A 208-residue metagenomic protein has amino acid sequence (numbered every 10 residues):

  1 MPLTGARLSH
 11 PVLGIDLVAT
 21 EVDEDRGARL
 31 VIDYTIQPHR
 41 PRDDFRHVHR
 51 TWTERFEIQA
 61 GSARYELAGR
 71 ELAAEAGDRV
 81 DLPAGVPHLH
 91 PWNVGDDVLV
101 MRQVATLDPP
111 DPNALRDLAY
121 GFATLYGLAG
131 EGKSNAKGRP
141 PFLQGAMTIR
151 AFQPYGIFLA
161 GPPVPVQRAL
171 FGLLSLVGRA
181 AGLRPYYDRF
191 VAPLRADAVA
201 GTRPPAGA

Functional and structural regions predicted by a protein language model:
P2, I15-A19, A74: Extended, charge- and Ser/Thr-rich helical segments
L8, D23-D25, R55, A68-V86: Short acidic-glycine-tyrosine-enriched beta hairpin
S9-R46, W52: A short glycine-rich, His/Asp/Glu-containing loop-to-beta-strand
L13, E66-A68: Short strand-coil-strand connectors
T51-A63: Glycine- and acidic-residue-biased ligand/ion/polar-headgroup-sensing regions
Y65-E66, A74, L82, H88-G95 (+1 more regions): Short beta-strand His + acidic residue motifs that chelate non-heme Fe in jelly-roll/DSBH and cupin folds
V94-G172, L176, A180: Double-stranded beta-helix
S175-A208: C-terminal non-catalytic accessory extensions
